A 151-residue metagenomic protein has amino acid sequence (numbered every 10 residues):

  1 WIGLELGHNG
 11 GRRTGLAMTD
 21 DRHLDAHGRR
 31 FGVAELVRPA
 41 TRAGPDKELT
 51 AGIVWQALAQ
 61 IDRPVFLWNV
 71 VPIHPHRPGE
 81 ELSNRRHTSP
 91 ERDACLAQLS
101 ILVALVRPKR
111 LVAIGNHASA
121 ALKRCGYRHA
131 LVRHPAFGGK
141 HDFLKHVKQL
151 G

Functional and structural regions predicted by a protein language model:
W1-R110, A120-G126, A130, F137: A polyanion-binding, active-site-adjacent surface
N116-H117: Alpha-helix/helix-capping structural signal
F137-K148: Short, charged, surface-exposed secondary-structure boundary motifs
G151: Charged phosphate-binding loop/patch that engages nucleotide di/tri-phosphates or the phosphate backbone of nucleic
